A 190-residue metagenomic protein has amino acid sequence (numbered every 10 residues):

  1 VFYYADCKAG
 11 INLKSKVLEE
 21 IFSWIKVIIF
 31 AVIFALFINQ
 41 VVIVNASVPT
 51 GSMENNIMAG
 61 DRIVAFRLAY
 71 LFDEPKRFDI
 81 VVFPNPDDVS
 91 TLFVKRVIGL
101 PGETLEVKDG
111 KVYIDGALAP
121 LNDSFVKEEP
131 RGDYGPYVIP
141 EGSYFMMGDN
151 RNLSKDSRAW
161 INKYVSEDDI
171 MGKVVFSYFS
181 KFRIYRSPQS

Functional and structural regions predicted by a protein language model:
F2-F22, V41-S47, N55-S190: Soluble "head" domains of membrane/secretory-pathway proteins
W24-V41: Hydrophobic membrane-insertion alpha-helices, especially the h-region of bacterial N-terminal signal peptides
T50: A short acidic/basic microdomain associated with nuclease active sites
